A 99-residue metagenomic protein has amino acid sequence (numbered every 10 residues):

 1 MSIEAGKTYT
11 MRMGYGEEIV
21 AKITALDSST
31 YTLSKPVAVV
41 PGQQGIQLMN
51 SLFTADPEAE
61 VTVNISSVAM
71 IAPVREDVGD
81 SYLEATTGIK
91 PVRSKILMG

Functional and structural regions predicted by a protein language model:
S2-G99: Conserved RNA-binding domains used in RNP assembly and mRNA/RNA metabolism
